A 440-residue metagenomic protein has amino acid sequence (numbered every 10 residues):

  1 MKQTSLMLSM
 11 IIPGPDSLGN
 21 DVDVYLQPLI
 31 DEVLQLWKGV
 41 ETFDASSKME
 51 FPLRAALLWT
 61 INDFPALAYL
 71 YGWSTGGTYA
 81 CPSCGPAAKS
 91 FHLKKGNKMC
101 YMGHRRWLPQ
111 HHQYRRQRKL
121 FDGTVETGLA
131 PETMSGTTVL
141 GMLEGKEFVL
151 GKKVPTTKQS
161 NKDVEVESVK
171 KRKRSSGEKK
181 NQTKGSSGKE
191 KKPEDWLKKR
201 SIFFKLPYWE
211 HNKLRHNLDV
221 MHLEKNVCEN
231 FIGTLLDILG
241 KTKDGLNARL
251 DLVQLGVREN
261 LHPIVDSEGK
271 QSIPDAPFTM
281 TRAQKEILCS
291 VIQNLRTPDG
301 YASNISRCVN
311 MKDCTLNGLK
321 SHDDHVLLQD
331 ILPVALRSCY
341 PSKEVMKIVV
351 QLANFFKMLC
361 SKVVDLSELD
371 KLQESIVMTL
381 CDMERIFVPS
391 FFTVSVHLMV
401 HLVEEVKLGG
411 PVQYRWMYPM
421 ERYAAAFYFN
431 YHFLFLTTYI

Functional and structural regions predicted by a protein language model:
M1-F278, N317, E344-M346, V350-M420 (+3 more regions): Domain-level cores of phosphate- or acyl-group-handling catalytic modules
M1-K2, P263, M280-Q284, Q293-R307 (+2 more regions): Helix-boundary capping/turn motifs
D313-C314: Boundary/linker elements of alpha-helical solenoid repeat scaffolds
A335-L336: Plant-skewed but cross-kingdom recognition/interaction modules and surfaces
